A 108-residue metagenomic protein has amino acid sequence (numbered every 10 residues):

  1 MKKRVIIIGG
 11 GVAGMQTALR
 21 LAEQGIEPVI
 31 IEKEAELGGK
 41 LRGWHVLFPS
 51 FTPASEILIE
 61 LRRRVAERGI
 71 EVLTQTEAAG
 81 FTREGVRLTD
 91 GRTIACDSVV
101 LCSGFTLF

Functional and structural regions predicted by a protein language model:
M1-F108: Residues forming the flavin
